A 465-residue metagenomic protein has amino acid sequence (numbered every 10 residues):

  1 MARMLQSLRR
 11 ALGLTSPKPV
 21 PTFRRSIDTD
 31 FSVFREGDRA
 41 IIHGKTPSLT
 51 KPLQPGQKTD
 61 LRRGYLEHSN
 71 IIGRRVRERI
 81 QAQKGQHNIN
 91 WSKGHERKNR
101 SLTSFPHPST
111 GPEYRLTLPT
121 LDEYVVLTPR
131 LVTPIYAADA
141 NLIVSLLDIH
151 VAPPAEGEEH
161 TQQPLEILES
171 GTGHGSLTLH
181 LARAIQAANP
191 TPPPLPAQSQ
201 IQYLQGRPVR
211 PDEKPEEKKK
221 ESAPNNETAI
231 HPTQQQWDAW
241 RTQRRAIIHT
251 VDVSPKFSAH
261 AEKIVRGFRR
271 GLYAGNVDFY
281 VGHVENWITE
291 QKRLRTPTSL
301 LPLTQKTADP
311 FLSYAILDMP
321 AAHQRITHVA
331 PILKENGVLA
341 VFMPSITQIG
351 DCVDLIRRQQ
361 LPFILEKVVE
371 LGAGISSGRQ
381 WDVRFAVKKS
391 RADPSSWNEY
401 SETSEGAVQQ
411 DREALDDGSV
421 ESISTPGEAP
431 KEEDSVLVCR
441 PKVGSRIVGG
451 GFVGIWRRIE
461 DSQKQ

Functional and structural regions predicted by a protein language model:
M1-I135, H150, R412, D416-Q465: Intrinsically disordered, low-complexity glycine/charged-rich regulatory or linker segments that flank or connect
R3, S7, T327-F452: C-terminal substrate-binding/active-site "lid" region of AdoMet-derived donor-dependent transferases
P106-P108, E159-Q162, E217-H249, L300-F311 (+1 more regions): Intrinsically disordered, low-complexity acidic Ser/Thr-rich regulatory segments
D148-G175: Conserved class I S-adenosyl-L-methionine
L181: Aromatic pocket-lining residues of Rossmann-like dinucleotide-binding sites
Y203-L317, G378-Q380: S-adenosyl-L-methionine
Y280-C352, R358-Q360, K367: S-adenosylmethionine
